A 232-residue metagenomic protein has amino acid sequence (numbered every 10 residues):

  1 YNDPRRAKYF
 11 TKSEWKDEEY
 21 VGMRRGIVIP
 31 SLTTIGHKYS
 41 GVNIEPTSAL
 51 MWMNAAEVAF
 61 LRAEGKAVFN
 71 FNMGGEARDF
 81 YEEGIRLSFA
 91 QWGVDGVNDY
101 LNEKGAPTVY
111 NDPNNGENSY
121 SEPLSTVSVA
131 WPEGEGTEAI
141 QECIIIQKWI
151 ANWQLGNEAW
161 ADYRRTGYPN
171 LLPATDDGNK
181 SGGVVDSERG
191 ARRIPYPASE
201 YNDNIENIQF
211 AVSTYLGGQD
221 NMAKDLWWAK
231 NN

Functional and structural regions predicted by a protein language model:
Y1-R62, V68, M73, A77-G134 (+2 more regions): Hydrophobic-face positions in mid-chain alpha helices that act as interaction patches
F89-N232: C-terminal functional modules
